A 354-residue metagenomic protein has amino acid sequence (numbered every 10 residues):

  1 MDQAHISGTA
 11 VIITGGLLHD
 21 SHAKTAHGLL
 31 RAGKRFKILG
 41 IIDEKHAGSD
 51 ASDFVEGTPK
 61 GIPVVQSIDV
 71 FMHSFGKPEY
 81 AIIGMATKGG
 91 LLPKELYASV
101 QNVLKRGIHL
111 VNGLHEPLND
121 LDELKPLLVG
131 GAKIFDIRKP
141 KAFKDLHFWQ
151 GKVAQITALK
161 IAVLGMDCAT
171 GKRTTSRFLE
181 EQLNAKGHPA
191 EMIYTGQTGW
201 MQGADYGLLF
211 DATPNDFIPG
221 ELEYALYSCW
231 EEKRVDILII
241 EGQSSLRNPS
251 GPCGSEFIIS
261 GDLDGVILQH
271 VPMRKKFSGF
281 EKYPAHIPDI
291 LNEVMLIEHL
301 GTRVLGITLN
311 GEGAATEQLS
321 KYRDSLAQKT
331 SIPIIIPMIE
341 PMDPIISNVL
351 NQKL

Functional and structural regions predicted by a protein language model:
D2-P93, H286, L296-H299, R303-G311 (+2 more regions): N-terminal glycine-/serine-/threonine-rich beta1-alpha1-beta2 phosphate-ribose binding loop of Rossmann-like
D2-T9, A23-T25, A32, S49-T58 (+6 more regions): ATP-dependent carboxylate-amine ligase catalytic core
V64, L110, I134-F135, A190 (+2 more regions): Hydrophobic beta-strand scaffold residues
E79-A86, N112, I240, L268: Redox-cofactor binding/interface segments in oxidoreductases and associated redox assembly factors
G89-G90, S99-K160: Extreme N-terminal, non-catalytic leader segments that precede Walker-type/kinase nucleotide-binding cores
L110-E116, A162-T170, L209-T213: Flexible, glycine/proline-enriched loop segments at strand-loop-helix junctions that form or flank small-ligand binding
H115-L124, F143, G151, P219-S228 (+1 more regions): Conserved catalytic-core segment of NTP-binding enzymes
K144-M192: Walker A (P-loop) phosphate-binding motif
